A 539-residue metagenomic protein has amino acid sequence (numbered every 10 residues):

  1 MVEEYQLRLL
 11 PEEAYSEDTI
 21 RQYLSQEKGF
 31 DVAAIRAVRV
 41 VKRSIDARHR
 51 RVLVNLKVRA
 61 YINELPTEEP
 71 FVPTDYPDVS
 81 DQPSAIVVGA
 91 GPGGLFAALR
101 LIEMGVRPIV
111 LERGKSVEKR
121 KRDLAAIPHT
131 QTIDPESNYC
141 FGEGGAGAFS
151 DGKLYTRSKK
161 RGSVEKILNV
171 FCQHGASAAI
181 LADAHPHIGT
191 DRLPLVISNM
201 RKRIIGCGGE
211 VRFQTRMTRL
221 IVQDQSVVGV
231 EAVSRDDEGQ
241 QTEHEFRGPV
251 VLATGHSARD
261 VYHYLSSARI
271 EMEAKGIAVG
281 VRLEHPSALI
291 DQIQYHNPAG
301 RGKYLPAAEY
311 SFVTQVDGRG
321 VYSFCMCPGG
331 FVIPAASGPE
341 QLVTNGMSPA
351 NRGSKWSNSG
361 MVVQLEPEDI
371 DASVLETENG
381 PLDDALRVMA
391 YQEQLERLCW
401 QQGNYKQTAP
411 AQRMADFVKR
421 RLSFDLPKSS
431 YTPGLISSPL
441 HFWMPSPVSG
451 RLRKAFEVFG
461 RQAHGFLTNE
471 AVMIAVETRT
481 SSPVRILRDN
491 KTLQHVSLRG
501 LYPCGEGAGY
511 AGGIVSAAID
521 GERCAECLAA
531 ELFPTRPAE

Functional and structural regions predicted by a protein language model:
V2-V54, V58-F149, K153-V170, H174-E539: Residues forming the flavin
